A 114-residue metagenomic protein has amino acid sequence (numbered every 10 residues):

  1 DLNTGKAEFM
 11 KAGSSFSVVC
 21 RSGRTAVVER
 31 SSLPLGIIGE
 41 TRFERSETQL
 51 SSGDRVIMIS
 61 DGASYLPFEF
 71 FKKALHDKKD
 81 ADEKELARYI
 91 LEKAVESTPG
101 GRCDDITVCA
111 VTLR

Functional and structural regions predicted by a protein language model:
D1-R114: Conserved subregion of the PPM/PP2C metallophosphatase catalytic domain
